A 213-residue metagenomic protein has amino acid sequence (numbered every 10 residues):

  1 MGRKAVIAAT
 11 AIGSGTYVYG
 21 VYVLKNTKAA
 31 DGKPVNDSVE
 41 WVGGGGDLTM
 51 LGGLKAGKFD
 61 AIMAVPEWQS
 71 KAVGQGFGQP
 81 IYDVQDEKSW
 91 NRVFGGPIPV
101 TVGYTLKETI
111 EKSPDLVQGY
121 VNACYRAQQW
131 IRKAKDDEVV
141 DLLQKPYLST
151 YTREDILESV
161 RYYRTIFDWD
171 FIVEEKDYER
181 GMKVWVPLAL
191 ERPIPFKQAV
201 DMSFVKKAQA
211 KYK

Functional and structural regions predicted by a protein language model:
M1-G74, E175, E179: Bilobed "Venus flytrap"/periplasmic-binding protein-like clamshell domains and structurally analogous long
I12, G46, Q85-D86, D201-F204: Residues that form or immediately flank small-molecule/cofactor binding pockets and catalytic motifs
K25, A30-D37, G78, S149-E154 (+1 more regions): Short coil/loop linkers at secondary-structure junctions
G32, D86-G96, R164-V173: Short, solvent-exposed loop/beta-turn-alpha elements that line the ligand-binding surface or hinge of extracytoplasmic
W41-T49, S149-R153, S203-Q209: Short, mixed-charge aromatic SLiMs
T49-K145: Pocket-lining segment of extracytoplasmic ligand-binding domains
E111-E191: Secondary-structure end/capping motifs
E179-K213: Conserved C-terminal helix/tail region of periplasmic/extracytoplasmic solute-binding proteins
